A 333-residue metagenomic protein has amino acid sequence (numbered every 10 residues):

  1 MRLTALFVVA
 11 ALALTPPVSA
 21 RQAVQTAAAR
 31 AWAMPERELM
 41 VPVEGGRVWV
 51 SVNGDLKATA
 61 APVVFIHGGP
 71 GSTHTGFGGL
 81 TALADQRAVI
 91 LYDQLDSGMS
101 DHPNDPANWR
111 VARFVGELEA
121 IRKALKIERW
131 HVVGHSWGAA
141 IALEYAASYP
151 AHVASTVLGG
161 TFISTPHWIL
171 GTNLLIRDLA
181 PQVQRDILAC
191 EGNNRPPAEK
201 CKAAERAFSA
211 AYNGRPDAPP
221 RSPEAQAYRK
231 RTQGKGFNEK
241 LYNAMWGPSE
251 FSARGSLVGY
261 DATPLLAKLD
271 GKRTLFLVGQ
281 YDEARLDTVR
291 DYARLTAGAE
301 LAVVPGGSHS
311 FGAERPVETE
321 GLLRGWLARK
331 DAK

Functional and structural regions predicted by a protein language model:
A28-R47: N-terminal cap/lid segment of alpha/beta-hydrolase-fold proteins
G45-H102: Conserved HGGG/HGGXW glycine-rich cap/lid loop of the alpha/beta-hydrolase fold
Q94-W137, G321: Active-site loop/oxyanion-hole signature of alpha/beta-hydrolase fold enzymes
E128-G171: Conserved hydrolase catalytic core segment
T156-R195: Flexible "cap/lid" loop of the alpha/beta hydrolase fold
R185-L277: Alpha/beta-hydrolase
T263-G306: Conserved loop-alpha-helix segment in the C-terminal half of the alpha/beta-hydrolase fold that carries the catalytic
G298-K333: Catalytic active-site module of serine/aspartate enzymes centered on a nucleophile-bearing elbow/loop
